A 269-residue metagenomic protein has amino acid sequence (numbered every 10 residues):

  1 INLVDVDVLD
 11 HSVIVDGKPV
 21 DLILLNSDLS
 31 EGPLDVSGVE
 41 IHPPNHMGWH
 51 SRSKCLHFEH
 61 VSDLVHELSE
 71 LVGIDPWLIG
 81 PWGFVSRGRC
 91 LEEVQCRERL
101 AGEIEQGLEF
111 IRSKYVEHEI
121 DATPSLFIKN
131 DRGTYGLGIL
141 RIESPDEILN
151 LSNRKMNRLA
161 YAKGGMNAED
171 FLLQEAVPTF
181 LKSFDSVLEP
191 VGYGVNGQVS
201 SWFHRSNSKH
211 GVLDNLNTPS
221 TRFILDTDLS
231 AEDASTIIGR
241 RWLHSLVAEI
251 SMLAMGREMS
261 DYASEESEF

Functional and structural regions predicted by a protein language model:
I1-E119: Conserved N-proximal alpha/beta basic substrate-recognition cap immediately N-terminal to, or forming the N-lobe
V8-L34, T134-R158, E268: Short secondary-structure boundary segments
S53-H57, V72-D75, M156-Y161, W202-S208 (+2 more regions): Short C-terminal domain-edge/linker segments immediately following a structured domain
V61-L68, S86-R89, G165-Q174, G211-P219 (+1 more regions): Noncatalytic linker/hinge segments flanking ATPase motor cores
E70-G80, V177-Q198, W242-A263: A broadly tuned preference for mixed-charge, low-complexity surface segments
L78, W82-G83, P124, K129-D131 (+1 more regions): A glycine-rich phosphate-binding loop feature that marks nucleotide/adenosyl-phosphate handling sites
E109-R112, H118-S125, D131-L137, R141-F223: Phosphate-binding site of ATP-dependent enzymes
Q198, N207-F269: C-terminal active-site "lid" helix and adjoining low-complexity regulatory extension at the edge of ATP-using catalytic
